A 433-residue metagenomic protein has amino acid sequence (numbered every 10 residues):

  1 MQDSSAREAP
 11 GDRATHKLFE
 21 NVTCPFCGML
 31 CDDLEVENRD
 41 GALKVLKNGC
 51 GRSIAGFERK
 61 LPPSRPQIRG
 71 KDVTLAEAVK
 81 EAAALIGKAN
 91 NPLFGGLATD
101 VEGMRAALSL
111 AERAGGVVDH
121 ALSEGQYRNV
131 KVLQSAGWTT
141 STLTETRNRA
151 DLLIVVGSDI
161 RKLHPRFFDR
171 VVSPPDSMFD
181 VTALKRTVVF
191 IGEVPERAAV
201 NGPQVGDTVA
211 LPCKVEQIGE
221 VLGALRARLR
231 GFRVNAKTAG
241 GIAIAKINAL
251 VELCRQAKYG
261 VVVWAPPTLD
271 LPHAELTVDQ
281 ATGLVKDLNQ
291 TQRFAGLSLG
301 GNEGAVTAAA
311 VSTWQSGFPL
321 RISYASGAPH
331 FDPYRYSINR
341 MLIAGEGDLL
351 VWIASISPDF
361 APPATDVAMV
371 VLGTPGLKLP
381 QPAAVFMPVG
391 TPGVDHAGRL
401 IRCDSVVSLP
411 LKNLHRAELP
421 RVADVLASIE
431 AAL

Functional and structural regions predicted by a protein language model:
M1-A227, P266-P267, A431: N-terminal export/assembly segments and adjacent metallocofactor-ligating motifs of anaerobic energy-metabolism
H16-D33, D270, L299-G317: N-terminal, charge-rich interaction modules
P92, N235, T291-F294: Generic macromolecular interface patches on structured domains
L110-V117, G283-T291: Short helix-loop-beta junction
G116-A136, R293-L320: Short connector loops at secondary-structure junctions
V130-N289, Y324-L433: Non-catalytic alpha/beta scaffold blocks inside enzyme catalytic domains
